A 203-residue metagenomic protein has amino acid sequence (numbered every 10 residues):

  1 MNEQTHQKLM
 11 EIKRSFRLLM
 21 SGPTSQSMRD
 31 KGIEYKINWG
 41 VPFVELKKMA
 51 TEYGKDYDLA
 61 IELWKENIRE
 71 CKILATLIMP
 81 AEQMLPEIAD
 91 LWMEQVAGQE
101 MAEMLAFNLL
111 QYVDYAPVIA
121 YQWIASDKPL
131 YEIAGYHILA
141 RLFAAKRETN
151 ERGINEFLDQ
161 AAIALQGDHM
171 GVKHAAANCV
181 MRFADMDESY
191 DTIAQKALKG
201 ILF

Functional and structural regions predicted by a protein language model:
M1-F203: Alpha-helical scaffold domains
